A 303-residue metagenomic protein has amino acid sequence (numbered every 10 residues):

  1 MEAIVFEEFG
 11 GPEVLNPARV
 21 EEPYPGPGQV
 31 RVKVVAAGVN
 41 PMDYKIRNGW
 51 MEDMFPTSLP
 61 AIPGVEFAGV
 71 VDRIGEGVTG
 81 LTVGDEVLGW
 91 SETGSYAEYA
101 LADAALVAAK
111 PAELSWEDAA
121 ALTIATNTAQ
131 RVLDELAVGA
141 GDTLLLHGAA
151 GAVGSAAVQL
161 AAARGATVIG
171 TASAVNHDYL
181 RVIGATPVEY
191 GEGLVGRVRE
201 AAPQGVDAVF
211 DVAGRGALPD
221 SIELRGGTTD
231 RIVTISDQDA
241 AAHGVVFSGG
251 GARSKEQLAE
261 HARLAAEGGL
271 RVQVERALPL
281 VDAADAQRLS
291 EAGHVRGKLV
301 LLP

Functional and structural regions predicted by a protein language model:
G11-V14, R19-A68: N-terminal glycine-rich beta->alpha transition that marks the start or flank of a dinucleotide-binding site
P56, R73, L88-G148: NAD(P)H dinucleotide-binding glycine-rich loop of Rossmann-like/cofactor-binding domains, especially the beta1-alpha1
A68-S91: A glycine-/small-residue-rich N-terminal strand-loop-strand element that serves as the cofactor-binding glycine loop
L122-G191: Mid-domain Rossmann-like dinucleotide-binding core that forms the NAD(H)/NADP(H) cofactor-binding site
R181, V212-Q273, L280, P303: Glycine-rich phosphate-binding loop and adjacent beta-alpha segment of Rossmann(oid) nucleotide-cofactor-binding
L194-Q204: Short amphipathic alpha-helix with an adjacent loop that forms part of the alpha/beta core around
R271-Q273, Q287-P303: C-terminal capping/lid region of NAD(P)-dependent oxidoreductase domains
